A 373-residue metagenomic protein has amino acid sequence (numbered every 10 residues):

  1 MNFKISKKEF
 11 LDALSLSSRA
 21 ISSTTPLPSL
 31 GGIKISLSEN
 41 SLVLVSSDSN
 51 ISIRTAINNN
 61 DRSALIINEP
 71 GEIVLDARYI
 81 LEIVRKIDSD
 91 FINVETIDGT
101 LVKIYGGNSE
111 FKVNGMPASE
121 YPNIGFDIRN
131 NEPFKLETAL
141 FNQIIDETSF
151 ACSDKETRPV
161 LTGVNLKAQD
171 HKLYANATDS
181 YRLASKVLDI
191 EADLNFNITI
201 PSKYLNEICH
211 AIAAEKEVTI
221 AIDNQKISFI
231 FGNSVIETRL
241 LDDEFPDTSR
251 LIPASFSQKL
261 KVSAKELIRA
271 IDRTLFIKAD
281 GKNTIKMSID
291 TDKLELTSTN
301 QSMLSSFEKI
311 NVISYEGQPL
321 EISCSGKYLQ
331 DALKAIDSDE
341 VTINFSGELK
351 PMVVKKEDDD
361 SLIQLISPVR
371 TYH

Functional and structural regions predicted by a protein language model:
M1-H373: Structural preference for solvent-exposed beta-strand-turn elements and adjacent flexible terminal/loop segments within
